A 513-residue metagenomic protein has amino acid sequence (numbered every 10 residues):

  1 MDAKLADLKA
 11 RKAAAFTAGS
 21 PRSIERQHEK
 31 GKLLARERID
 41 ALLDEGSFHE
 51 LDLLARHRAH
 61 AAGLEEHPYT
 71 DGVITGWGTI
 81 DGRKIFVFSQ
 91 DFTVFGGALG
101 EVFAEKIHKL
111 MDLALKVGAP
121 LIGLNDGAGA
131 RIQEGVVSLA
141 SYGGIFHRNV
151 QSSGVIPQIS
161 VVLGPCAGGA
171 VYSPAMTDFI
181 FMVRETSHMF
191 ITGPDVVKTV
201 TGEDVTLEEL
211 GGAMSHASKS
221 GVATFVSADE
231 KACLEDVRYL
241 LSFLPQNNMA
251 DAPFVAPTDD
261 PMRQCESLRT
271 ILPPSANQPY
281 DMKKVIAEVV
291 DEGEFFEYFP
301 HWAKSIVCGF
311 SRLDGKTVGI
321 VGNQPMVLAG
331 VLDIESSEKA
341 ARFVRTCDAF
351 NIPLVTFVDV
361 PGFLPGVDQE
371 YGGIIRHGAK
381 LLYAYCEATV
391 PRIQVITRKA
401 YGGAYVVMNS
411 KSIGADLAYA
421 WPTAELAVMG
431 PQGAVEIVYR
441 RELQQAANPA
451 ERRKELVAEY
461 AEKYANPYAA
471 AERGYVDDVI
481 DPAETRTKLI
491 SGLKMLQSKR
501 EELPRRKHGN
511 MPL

Functional and structural regions predicted by a protein language model:
M1-L513: Ligand-binding clefts of soluble mixed alpha/beta catalytic domains
